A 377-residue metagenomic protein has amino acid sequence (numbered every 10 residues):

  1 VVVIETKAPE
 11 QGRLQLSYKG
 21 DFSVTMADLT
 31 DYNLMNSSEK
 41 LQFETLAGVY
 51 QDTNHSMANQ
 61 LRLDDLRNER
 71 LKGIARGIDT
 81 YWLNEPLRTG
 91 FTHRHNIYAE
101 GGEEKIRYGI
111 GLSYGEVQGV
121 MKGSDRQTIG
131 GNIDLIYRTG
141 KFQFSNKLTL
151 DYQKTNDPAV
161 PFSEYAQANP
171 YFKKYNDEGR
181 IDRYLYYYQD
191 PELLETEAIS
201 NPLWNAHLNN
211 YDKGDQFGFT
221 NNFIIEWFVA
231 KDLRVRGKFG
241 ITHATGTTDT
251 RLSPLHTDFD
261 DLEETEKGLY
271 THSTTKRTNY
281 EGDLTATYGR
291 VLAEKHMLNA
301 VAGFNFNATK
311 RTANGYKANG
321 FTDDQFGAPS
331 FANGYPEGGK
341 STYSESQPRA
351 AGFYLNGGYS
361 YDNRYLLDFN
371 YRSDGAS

Functional and structural regions predicted by a protein language model:
V1, D79-G90: Periplasmic N-terminal accessory/gating domains of Gram-negative outer-membrane beta-barrel systems
V1-K19, T92-R94, R107, G115-Q118: A beta-strand signature from Gram-negative outer-membrane beta-barrel systems, especially the internal plug domain
V3, S17, Y98-E100, G111 (+6 more regions): Outer-membrane beta-barrel architecture
P9-Q11, T92, E103-E104, R138-F142 (+3 more regions): Outer-membrane beta-barrel channels and translocator barrels
Q11-R76, G119-M121, G130-T220, R236-A351: Surface-exposed loop/interface segments of Gram-negative outer-membrane beta-barrel transport/assembly proteins
G20, L112-Q118, L367-G375: Transmembrane beta-strand segments that form the barrel wall of outer-membrane beta-barrel proteins
D31, T53, E85-G90, A99-E103: Outer-membrane beta-barrel initiation region
K238, G303, N356-S360, L367-N370: Exposed, low-structure sequence patches enriched in small/polar residues
